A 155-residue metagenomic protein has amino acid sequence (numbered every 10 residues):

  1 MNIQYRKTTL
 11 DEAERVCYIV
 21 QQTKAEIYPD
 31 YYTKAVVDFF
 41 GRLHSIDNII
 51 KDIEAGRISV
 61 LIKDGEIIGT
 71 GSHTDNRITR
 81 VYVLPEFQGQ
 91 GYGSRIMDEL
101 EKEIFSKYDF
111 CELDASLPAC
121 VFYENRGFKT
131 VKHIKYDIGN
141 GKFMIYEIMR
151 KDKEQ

Functional and structural regions predicted by a protein language model:
I3-Y18: A short beta-loop-alpha structural element at the N-terminal edge of CoA-dependent acyl/N-acetyltransferase catalytic
Q21-D47: Conserved GNAT-fold acetyl-CoA-binding loop/helix
G56-G69: Conserved beta-hairpin
T74-E86: Conserved acetyl-CoA binding element of GNAT-fold acetyltransferases
F87, G91-E99, F128: Conserved acetyl-CoA pyrophosphate-binding loop and the N-cap/start of the following alpha-helix in GNAT-like
R95-C111, V121: Conserved acyl-CoA
D109, L113-C120, H133-Q155: C-terminal "cap" of GNAT-fold acetyltransferases
E124-I134: Conserved acetyl-CoA-binding loop of GNAT-fold acetyltransferases
